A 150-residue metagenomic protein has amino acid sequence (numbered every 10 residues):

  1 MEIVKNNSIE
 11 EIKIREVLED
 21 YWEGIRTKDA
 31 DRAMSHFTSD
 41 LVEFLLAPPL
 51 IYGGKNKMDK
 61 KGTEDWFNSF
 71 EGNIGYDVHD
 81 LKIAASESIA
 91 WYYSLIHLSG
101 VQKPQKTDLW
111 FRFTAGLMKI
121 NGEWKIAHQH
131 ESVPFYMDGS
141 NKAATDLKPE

Functional and structural regions predicted by a protein language model:
M1-D40, A144-E150: Short, low-complexity N-terminal intrinsically disordered segments enriched in polar/charged residues
I12, A30-E87: A solvent-exposed, acidic/Ser-Thr-rich amphipathic alpha-helical stretch
Y21, A33, V42-L46, A90-G100 (+1 more regions): Short, well-ordered beta-strand segments in beta-rich or mixed alpha/beta enzyme and ligand-binding folds
L46-P48, D138-K142: Short aromatic-enriched loop/helix-cap "lid" or pocket-rim segments at secondary-structure transitions that line
T63, V78-I83, I96-L98, R112-M118 (+1 more regions): Hydrophobic/aromatic beta-strand elements that line small-molecule binding cavities or substrate pockets in beta-rich
I83-A90, Q105, L117-K125: A short, structured loop/turn motif at beta-sheet edges
S99-D108: Short, cysteine-centered beta-strand-loop-beta hairpins and adjacent loop/turn segments enriched in charged/polar
W110-S140: Short beta-strand edge/turn micro-motifs at domain boundaries
